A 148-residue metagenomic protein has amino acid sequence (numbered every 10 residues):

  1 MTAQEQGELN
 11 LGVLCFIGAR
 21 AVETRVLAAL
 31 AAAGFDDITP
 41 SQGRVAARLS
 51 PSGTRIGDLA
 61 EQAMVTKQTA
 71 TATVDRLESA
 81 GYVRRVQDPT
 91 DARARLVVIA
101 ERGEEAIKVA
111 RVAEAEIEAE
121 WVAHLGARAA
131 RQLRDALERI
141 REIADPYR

Functional and structural regions predicted by a protein language model:
M1-D37: N-terminal leader segment of winged-helix/HTH proteins
G12, F16, R20, M64 (+1 more regions): Short amphipathic alpha-helical segments with heptad-repeat character
T24-T66: N-terminal helix-turn-helix DNA-binding core of bacterial DNA-binding proteins
A28, D75-E138, E142: Charged, amphipathic alpha-helical coiled-coil/dimerization segments
P51, E101, D145: Short, conserved catalytic or interaction motifs in soluble domains
I56-G57, Q68, D75, R95: Residues within helix-turn-helix
E142-R148: Short, charged, intrinsically disordered terminal tails
